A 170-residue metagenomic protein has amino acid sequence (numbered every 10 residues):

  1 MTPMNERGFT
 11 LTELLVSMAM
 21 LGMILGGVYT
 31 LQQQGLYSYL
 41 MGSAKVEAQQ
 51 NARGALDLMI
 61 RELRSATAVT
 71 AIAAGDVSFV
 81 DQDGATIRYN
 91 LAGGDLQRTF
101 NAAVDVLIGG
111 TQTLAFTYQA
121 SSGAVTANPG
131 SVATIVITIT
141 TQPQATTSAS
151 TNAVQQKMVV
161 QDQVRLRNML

Functional and structural regions predicted by a protein language model:
T2-I60: Aliphatic-rich helix starts adjacent to a transmembrane/signal segment
V16, M20, G35-L36, S65 (+3 more regions): Hydrophobic side chains within alpha-helical segments
V46-V80: Short, basic/low-complexity N-terminal boundary segments at the transition from targeting/disordered tails
A66, T70-A127, A153-V159: Type IV pilin-like appendage domain
A133-L170: Short, surface-exposed interaction loops/tails
